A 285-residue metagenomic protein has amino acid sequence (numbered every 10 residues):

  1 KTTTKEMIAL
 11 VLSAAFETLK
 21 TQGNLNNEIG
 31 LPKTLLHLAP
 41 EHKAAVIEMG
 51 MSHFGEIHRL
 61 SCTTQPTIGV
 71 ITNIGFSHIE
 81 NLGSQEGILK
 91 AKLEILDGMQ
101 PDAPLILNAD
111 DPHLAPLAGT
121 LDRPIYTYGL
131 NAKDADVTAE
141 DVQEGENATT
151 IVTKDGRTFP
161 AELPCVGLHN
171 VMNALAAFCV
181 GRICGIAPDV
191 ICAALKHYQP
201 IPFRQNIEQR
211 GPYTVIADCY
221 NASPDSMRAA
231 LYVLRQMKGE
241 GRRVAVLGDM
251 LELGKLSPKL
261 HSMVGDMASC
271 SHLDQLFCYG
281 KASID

Functional and structural regions predicted by a protein language model:
K1-P104, A109, H113-L121, G181: Phosphate-binding loop of NTP-binding sites
E6, L10, H58, D189 (+4 more regions): Solvent-exposed alpha-helical segments within well-ordered globular domains of core cellular machineries
G23-N24, M49, L107, V166 (+3 more regions): Glycine- and other small-residue-rich loops at beta-strand/loop junctions that grip anionic moieties
E28-K33, F203, L256-S257: Structural motif
P32, I57, L82, A174-L175 (+2 more regions): Conserved strand-to-helix beginnings and helix N-cap segments that scaffold or border functional pockets
I47, L107, M172, I216-A217 (+1 more regions): Active-site flanking residues adjacent to catalytic metal/cofactor-binding acidic residues
V70-T214, E240-G241, D266-S269, L273-Q275 (+1 more regions): Acidic, Mg2+-coordinating active-site environments of NTP-dependent enzymes
P200-I201, C219-D285: Active-site beta-alpha connecting loops in nucleotide-dependent enzymes
